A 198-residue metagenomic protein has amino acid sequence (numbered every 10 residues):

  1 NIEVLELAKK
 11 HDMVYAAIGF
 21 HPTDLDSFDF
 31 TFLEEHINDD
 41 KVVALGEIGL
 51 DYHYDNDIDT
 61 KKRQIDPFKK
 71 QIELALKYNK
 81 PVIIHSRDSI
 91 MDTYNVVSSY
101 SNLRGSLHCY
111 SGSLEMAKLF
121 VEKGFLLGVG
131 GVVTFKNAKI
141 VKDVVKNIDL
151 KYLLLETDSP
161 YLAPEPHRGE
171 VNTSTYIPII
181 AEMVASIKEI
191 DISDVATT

Functional and structural regions predicted by a protein language model:
N1-T198: Mid-domain alpha/beta scaffold segments of enzyme catalytic cores
